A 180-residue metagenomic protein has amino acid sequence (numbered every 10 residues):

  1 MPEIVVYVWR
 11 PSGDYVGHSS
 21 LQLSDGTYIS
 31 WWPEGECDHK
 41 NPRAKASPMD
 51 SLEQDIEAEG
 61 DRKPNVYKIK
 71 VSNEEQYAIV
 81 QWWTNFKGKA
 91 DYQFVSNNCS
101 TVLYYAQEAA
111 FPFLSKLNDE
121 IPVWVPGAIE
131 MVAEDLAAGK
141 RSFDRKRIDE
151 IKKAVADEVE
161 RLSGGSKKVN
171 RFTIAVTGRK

Functional and structural regions predicted by a protein language model:
M1-V66: Glycine-rich catalytic cores of cysteine/serine-nucleophile enzymes that process amide/ester linkages in cell-envelope
W9-R10, K63-K70, N85-F94: Second-shell loop/turn segments in exported
S24, E75-Q76, L117: Intrinsically disordered, low-complexity regions enriched in Ser/Pro/Gly/Gln/His and often acidic
R43-A46, K70-N73, N97: Generic alpha-helical scaffold signal
S72-V80: Active-site-adjacent bridging/hinge elements
V80-K180: Activation targets extended, charge/polar-rich intrinsically disordered C-terminal tails
